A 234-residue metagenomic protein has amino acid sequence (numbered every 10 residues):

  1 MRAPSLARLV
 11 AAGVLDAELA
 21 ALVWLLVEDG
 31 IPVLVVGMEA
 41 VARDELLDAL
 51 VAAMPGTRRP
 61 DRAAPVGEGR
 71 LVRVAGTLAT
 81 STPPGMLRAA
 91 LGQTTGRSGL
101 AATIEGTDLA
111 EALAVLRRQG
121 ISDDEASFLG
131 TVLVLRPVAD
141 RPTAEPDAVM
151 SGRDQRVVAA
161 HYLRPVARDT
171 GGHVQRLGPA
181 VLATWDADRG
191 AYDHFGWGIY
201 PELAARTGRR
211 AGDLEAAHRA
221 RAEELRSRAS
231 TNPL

Functional and structural regions predicted by a protein language model:
M1-A12: Charged, amphipathic alpha-helical linker segments immediately N-terminal to NTP-binding catalytic cores
D16, A20, L26-V41, E45-V138: Switch/coupling sub-region of P-loop NTPases
T131-S227: Conserved P-loop NTPase
T231-L234: Terminal-proximal interaction/regulatory segments of ATP-powered molecular machines
